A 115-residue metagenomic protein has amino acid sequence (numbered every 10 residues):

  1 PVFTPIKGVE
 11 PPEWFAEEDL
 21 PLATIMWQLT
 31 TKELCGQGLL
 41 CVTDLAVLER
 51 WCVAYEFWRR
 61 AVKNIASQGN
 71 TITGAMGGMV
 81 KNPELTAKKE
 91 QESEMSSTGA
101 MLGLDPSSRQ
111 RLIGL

Functional and structural regions predicted by a protein language model:
P1-M26, S108-L115: Arg/Lys-rich, low-complexity, intrinsically disordered N-terminal tails that contact nucleic acids
I6, S67, I72-A75, S97 (+1 more regions): Intrinsically disordered, low-complexity segments enriched in small/polar residues
P11-T73: An amphipathic, hydrophobic-aromatic interaction surface with interspersed Lys/Arg that forms lipid/phosphate-bearing
C41, N82, M101-D105: Residue-level signal for threonine
V47, L85, P106-S108: Short alpha-helical segments used as structural interaction elements across diverse proteins
R60-E92: Short, exposed interaction segments that mediate macromolecular assembly or regulatory contacts
E90, E94-L115: Alpha-helix capping/hinge segments and adjacent helical runs
